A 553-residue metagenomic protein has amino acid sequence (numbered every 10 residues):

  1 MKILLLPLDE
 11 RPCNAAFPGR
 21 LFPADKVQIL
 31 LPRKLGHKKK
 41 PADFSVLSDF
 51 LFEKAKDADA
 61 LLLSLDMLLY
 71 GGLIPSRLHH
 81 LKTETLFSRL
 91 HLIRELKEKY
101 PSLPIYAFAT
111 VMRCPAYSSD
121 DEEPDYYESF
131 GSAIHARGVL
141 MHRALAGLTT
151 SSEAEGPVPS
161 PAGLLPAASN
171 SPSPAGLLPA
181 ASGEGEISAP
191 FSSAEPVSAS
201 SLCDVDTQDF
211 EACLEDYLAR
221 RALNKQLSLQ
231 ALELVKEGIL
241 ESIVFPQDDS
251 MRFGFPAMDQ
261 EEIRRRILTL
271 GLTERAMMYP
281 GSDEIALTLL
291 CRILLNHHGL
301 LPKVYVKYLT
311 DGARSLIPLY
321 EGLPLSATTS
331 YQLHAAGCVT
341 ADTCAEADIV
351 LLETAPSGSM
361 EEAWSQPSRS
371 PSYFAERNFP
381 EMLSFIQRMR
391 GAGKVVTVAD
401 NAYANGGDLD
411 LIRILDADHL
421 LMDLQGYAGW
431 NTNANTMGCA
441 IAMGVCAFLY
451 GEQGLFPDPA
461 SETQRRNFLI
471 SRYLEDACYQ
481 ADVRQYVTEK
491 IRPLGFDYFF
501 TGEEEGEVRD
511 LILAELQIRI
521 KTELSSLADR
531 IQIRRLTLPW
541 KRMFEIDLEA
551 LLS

Functional and structural regions predicted by a protein language model:
M1-P161, N170-P174, G183-S553: An N-terminal assembly and electron-transfer interface module characteristic of large anaerobic redox and radical
L164-L165, L177-L178: Leucine-biased recognition of intrinsically disordered, low-complexity hydrophobic segments
